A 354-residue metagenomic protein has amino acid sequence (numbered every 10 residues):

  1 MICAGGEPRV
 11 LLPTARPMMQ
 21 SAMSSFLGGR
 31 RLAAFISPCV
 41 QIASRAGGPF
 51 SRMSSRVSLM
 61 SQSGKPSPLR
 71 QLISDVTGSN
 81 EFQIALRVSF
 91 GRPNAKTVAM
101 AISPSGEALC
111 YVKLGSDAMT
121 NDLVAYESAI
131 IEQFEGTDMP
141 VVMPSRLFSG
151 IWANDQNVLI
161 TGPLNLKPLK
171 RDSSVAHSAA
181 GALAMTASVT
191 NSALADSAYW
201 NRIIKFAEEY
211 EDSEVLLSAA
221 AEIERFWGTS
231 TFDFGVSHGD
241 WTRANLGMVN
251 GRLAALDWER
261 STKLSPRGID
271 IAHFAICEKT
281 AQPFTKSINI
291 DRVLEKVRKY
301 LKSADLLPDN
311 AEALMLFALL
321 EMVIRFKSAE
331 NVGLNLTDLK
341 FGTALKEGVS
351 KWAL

Functional and structural regions predicted by a protein language model:
I2-R87: Juxta-kinase regulatory segment immediately upstream of eukaryotic protein kinase catalytic domains
P66-L72, K113-D155, K170-M185, I269: A conserved alpha-helical element in kinase catalytic cores
S89-G91: Protein kinase glycine-rich loop
A95-A125: ATP-binding glycine-rich loop module of kinase domains
K96-A101, R225-I269: Active-site acidic catalytic loop and adjacent metal/ATP-binding pocket of ATP-dependent phosphoryl transfer enzymes
D117, W152-A176, A184-A193, K205-E209 (+1 more regions): A glycine-centered beta->alpha junction motif in the catalytic cores of kinase/phosphotransferase enzymes
E127-M143, L164-I203, L216-G239: Conserved kinase catalytic-core helix
I271-D305, A318-V332: Active-site activation/catalytic loop segments of kinase-like enzymes and analogous catalytic loops in related
